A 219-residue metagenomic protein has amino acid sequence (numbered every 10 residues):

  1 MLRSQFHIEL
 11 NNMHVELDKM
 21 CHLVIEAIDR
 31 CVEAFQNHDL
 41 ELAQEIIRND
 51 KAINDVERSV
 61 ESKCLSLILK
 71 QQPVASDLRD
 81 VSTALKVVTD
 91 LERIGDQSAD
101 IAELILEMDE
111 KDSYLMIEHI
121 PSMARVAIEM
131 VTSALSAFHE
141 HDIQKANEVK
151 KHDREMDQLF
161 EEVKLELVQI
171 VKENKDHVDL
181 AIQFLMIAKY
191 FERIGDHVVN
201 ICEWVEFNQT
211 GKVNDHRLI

Functional and structural regions predicted by a protein language model:
M1-I219: Cytosolic, long alpha-helical scaffolding segments
